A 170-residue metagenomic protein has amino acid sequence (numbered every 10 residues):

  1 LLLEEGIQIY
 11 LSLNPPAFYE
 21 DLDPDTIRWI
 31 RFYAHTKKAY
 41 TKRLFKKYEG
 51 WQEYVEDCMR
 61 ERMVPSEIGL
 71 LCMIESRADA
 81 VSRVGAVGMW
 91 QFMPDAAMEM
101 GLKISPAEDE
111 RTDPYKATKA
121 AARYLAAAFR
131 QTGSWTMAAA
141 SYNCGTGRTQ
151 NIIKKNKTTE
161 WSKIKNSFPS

Functional and structural regions predicted by a protein language model:
L1-M63: An acidic, Gly/Ser/Thr/Pro-rich helix-cap/linker signature
R31-F45, V55-D57, A78-R83, V87 (+3 more regions): Second-shell loop/turn segments in exported
K46, E53, D57, G69 (+2 more regions): Solvent-exposed, polar/charged alpha-helical surfaces in well-ordered, non-transmembrane soluble domains, broadly
D57-R60, M98, F129-R130, K154: Short polybasic/polar patches that bind polyanions
V64-D79, A138-C144: Short, functionally critical alpha-helical segments immediately adjacent to catalytic or ligand/cofactor-binding
G85-A107, T118-A121, L125, N151-I152: Substrate-binding/active-site groove segments that recognize and process beta-1,4-linked N-acetyl-hexosamine
L125-K154: Catalytic and binding regions of secreted/periplasmic enzymes and modules that target cell-wall glycans
T149, N156-S162, N166-P169: Pocket-lining segment of extracytoplasmic ligand-binding domains
